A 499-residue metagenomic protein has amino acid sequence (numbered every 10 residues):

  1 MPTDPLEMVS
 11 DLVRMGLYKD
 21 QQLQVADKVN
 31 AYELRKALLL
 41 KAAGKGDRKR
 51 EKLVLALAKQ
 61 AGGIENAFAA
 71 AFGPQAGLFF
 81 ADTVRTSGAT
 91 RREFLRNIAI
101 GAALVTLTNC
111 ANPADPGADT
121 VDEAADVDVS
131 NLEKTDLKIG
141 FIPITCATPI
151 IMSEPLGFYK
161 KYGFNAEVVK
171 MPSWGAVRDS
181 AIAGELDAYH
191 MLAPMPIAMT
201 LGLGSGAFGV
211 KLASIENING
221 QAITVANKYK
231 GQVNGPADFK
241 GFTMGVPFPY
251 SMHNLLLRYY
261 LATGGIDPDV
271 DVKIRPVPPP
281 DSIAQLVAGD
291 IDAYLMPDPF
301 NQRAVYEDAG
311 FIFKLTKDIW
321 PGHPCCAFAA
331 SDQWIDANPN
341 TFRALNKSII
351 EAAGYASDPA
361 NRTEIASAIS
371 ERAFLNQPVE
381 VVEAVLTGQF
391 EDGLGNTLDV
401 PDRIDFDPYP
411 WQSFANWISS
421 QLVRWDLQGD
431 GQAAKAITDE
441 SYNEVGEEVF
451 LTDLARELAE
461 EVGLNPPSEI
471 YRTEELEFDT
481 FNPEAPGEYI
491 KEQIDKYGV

Functional and structural regions predicted by a protein language model:
M1-A89, E93, D115-A118: N-terminal secretory signal peptides
V9, R14-Q21, S419-V499: Conserved C-terminal helix/tail region of periplasmic/extracytoplasmic solute-binding proteins
T86-S87, E93-D115: N-terminal export signals
P116-D269, K273-P276, A288-F300, V305-G322 (+3 more regions): Short, glycine-/small- and polar/acidic-enriched structural segments that line small-molecule recognition paths
L186-A188, P278-G310, S331, S367-V385 (+1 more regions): Ligand-binding pocket segment of bilobal, Venus flytrap-like solute-binding proteins
I223-T224, A327-A330, I335: Short glycine- and hydrophobic/aromatic-rich loop-to-beta-strand nucleating segment in the catalytic cores
N338-G446: Secondary-structure end/capping motifs
